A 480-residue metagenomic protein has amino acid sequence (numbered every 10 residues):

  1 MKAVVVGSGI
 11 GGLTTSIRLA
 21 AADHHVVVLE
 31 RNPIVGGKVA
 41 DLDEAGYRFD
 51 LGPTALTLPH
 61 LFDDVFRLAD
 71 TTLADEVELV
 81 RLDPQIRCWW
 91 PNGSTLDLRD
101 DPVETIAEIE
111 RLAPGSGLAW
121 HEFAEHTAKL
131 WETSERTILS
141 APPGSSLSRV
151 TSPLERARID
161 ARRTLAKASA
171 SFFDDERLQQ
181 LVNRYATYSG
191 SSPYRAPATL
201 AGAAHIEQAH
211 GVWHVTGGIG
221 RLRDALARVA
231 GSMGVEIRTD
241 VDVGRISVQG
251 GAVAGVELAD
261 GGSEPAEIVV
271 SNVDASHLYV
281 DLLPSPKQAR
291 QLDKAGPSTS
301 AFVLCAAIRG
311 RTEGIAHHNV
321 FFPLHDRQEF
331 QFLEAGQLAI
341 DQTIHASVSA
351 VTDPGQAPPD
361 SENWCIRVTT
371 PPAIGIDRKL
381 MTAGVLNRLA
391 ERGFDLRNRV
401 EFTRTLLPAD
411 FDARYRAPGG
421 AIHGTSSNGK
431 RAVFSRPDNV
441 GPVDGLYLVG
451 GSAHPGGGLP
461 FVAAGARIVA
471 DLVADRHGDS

Functional and structural regions predicted by a protein language model:
M1-E132: N-terminal glycine-rich phosphate/pyrophosphate-binding loop and immediately adjacent elements
P53, G451-A474: A conserved FAD-binding loop/helix module that cradles the flavin
P91-A196: Rossmann-like flavin
P143-R156, Y188-A227, T369: Helix-loop-beta segment of a Rossmann-like dinucleotide-binding subdomain
D175-S189, D341-H345, D395-P455: A glycine-rich dinucleotide-binding beta-alpha-beta segment and adjacent secondary-structure elements that constitute
G202-A259: Helical element adjacent to the flavin cofactor pocket in flavoenzyme catalytic cores
G244-P358: Mid-domain catalytic core of redox enzymes that form a hydrophobic substrate pocket/lid adjacent to a catalytic redox
T343-H423: FAD-dependent oxidoreductase catalytic-site/capping-region signature
